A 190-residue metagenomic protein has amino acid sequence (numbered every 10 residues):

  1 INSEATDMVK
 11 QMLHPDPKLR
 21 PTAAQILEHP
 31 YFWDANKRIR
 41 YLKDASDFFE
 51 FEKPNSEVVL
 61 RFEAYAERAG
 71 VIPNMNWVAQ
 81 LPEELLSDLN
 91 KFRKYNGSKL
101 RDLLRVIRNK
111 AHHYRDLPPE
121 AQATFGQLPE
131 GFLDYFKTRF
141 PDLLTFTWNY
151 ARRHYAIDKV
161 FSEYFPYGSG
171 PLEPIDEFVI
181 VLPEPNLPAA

Functional and structural regions predicted by a protein language model:
I1-P15: Conserved C-terminal C-lobe helix
H14-R40: Terminal C-lobe "cap" of eukaryotic-type protein kinase domains
R38-A190: Regulatory extensions appended to serine/threonine kinase catalytic cores
